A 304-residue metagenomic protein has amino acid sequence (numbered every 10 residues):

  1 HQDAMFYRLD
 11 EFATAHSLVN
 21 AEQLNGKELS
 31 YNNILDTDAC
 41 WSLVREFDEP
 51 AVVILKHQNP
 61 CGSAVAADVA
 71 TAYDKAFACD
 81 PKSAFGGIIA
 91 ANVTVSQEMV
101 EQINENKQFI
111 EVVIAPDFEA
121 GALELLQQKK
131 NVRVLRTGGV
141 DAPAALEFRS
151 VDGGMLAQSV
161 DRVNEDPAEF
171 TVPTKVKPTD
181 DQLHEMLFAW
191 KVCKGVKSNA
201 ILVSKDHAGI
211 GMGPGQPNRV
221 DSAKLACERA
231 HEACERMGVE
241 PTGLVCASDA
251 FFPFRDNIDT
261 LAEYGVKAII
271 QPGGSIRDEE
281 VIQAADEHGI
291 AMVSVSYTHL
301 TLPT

Functional and structural regions predicted by a protein language model:
H1-N199, D206-G209, R219-A223, C227-A233 (+1 more regions): Long, structured protein-protein interaction/assembly regions in large complexes
A90, P116, D249, Q271-P272 (+1 more regions): Structural motif
I103, L261, A285: Residue-level signal for inorganic ion chemistry
I110-E111, Y264-S296: C-terminal binding/interaction regions
S222-T260, Y264: Generic long, charged, amphipathic alpha-helical segments
T298-T304: Conserved small/polar residues in nucleotide/adenosyl-binding loops
